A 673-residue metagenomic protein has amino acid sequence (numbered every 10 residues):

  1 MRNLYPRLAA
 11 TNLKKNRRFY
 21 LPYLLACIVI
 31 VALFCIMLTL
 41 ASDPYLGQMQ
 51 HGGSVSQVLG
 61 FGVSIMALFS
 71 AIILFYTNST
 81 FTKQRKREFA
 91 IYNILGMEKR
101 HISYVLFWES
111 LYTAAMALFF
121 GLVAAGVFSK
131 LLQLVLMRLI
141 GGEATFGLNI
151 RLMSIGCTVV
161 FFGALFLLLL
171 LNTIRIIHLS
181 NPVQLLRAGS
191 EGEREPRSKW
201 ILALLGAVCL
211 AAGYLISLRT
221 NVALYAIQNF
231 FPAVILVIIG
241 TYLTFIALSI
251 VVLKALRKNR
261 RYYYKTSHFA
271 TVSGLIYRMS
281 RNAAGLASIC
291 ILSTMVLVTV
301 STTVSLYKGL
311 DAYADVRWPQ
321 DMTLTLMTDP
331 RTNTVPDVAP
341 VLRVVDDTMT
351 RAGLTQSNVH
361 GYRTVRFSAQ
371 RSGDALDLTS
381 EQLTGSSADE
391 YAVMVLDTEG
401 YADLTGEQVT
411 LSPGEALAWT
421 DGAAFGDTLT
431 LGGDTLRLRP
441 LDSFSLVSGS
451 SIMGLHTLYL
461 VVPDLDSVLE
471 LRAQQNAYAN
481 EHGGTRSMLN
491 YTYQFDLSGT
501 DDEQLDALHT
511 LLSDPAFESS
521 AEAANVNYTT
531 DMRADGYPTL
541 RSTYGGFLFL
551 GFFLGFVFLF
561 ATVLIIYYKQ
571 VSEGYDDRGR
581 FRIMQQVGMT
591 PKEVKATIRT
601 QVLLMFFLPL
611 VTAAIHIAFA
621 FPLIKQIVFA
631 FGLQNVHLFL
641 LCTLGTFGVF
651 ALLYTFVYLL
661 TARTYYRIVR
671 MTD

Functional and structural regions predicted by a protein language model:
N3-R7, L179-E193, Y575-D576, Y666-D673: Short cytosolic juxtamembrane segments of multi-pass membrane proteins
Y5-N16, A270-R278: A short amphipathic helical element positioned immediately N-terminal to and/or at the very start of a transmembrane
R18-Y45, G53-R87, S110-A124, I238 (+4 more regions): Hydrophobic alpha-helical transmembrane segments of multi-pass inner-membrane transport and secretion
L21-A26, A32-I36, V160-L165, R194-L306 (+4 more regions): Alpha-helical transmembrane segments, especially those used as permease/efflux helices and single-pass anchors
V31-D43, Y76-N78, R87, T113-G142 (+6 more regions): Small-residue-rich transmembrane alpha-helices
Y76, T82-Q84, I176, V222 (+4 more regions): Juxtamembrane interface at the cytosolic side of transmembrane helices
Y313-F560: Basic-flanked hydrophobic alpha-helices used for secretion and membrane insertion
